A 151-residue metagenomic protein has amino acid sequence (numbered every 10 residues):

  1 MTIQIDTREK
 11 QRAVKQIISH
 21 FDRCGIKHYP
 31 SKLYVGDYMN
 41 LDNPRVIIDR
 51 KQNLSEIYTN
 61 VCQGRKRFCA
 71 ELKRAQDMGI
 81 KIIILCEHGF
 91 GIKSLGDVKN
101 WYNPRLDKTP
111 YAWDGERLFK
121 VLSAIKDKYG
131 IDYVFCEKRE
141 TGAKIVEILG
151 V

Functional and structural regions predicted by a protein language model:
M1-N43, E56-V151: Non-catalytic C-terminal interaction segments of nucleic acid-processing enzymes
V46-Q52: Conserved catalytic cores of phosphodiester-cleaving nucleases, focusing on short active-site segments
